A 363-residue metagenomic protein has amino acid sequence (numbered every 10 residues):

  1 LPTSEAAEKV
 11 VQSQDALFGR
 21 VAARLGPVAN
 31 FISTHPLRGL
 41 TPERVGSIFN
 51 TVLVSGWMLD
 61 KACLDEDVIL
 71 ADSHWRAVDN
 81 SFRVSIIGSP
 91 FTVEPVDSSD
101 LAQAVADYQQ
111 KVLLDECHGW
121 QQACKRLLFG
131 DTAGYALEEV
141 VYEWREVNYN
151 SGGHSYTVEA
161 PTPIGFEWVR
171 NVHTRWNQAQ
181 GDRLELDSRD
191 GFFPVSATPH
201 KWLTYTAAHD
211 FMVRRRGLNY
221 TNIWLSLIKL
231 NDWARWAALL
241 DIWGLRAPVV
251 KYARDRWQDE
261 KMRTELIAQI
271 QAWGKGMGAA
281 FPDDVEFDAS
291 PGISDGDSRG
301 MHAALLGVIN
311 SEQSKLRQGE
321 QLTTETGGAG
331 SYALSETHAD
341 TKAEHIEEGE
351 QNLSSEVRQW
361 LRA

Functional and structural regions predicted by a protein language model:
P2-V54, D60, P95-V96, D100-G278: Structured, contiguous alpha/beta core segments that scaffold functional sites
A22, A29, P42, F49 (+7 more regions): Polar low-complexity intrinsically disordered regions enriched in Ser/Thr and small residues
S55, D67, D72, G134 (+1 more regions): Short, solvent-exposed helix-helix connector turns and helix-capping sites enriched in acidic/polar residues
S55, V68, W75-A77, S81-S85 (+2 more regions): Amphipathic alpha-helical interface segments
A71, R76-L101: Extended assembly-interface regions of large multimeric machines
F82, D131, S226, G349-V357: Conserved short hydrophobic patches within well-ordered secondary structure
Y252-R254, A279-S355, L361-A363: Surface-exposed loop-to-helix/strand elements on domain peripheries
